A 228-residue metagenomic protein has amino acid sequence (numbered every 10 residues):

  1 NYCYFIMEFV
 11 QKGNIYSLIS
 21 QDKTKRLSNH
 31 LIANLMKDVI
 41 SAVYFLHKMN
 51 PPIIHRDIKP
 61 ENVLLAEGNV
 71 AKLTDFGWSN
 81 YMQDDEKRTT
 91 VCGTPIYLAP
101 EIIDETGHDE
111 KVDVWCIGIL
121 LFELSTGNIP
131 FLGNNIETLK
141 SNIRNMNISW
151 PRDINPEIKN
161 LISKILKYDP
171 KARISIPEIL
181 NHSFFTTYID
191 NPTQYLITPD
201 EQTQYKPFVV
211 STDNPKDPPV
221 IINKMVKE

Functional and structural regions predicted by a protein language model:
Y2-N14: Conserved short submotifs of the Hanks-type protein kinase catalytic core that shape the nucleotide-binding pocket
Y16-R26: AlphaC helix of the protein kinase catalytic domain
L35-M36: Activation segment signature within eukaryotic-like protein kinase domains
N50-L65: Catalytic-loop of the protein kinase fold
T126-I129: Structural helix C-cap motif within protein kinase domains
P177, N181-E228: C-terminal regulatory tails of eukaryotic serine/threonine kinases
